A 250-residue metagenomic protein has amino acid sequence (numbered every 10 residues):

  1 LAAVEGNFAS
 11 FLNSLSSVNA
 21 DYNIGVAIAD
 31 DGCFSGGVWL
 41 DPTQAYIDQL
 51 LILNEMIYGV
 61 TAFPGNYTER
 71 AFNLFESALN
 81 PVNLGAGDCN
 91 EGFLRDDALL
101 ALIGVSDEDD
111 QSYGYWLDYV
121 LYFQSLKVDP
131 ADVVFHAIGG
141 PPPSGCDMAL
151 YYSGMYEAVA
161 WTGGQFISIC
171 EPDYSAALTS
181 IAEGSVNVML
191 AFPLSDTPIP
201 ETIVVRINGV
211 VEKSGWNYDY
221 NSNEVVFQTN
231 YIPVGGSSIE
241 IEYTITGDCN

Functional and structural regions predicted by a protein language model:
L1-S222, P233-S237, I241-N250: Divalent cation-coordinating acidic motifs and surrounding scaffolds that mediate Ca2+/Mg2+/Mn2+/Zn2+-dependent binding
E224-T229: Extracellular adhesion/glycan-binding regions together with long Ser/Thr- and acidic-residue-rich low-complexity tracts
